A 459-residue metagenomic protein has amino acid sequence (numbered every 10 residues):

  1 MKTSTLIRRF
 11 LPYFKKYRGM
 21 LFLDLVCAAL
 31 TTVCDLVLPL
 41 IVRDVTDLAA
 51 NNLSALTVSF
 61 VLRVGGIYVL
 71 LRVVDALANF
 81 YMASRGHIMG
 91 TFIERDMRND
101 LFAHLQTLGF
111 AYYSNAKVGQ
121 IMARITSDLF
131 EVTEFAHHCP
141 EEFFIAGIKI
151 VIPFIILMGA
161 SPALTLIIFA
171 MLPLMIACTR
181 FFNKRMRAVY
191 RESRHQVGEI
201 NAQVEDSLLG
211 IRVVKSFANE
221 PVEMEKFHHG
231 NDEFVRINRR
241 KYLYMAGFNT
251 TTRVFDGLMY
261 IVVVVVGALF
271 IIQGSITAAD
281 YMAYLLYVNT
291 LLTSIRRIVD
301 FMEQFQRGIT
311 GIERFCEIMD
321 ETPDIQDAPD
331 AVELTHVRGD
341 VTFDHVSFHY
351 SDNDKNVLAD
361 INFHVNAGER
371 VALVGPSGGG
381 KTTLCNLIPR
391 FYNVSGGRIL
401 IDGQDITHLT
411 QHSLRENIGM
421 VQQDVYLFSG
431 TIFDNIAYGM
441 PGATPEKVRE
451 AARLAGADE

Functional and structural regions predicted by a protein language model:
T3, V26-C27, C34-D47, L71-V118 (+12 more regions): Juxtamembrane helix-loop junctions of ABC transporter transmembrane domains
T3-R18, I121: A short amphipathic helical element positioned immediately N-terminal to and/or at the very start of a transmembrane
G19, T107-A111, S127-A136, P140 (+11 more regions): An intracellular "coupling" helix at the cytosolic face of ABC transporter transmembrane type-1 domains
L21-A78, M158-A163, I272-A278: Transmembrane helix-loop-helix hairpins at lipid-water interfaces of multipass membrane proteins, especially the type-1
L36, L40, F80, S84 (+6 more regions): Membrane-embedded alpha-helical segments of multi-pass transporters/permeases
N51-L53, R63, I156-A170, R240-E313 (+1 more regions): Helix-loop-helix
L101, L105, V214, F315 (+1 more regions): Helix-loop junctions and hydrophobic alpha-helical segments within the transmembrane domains of large membrane
D327-A328, L334-E459: ABC-type nucleotide-binding domain
